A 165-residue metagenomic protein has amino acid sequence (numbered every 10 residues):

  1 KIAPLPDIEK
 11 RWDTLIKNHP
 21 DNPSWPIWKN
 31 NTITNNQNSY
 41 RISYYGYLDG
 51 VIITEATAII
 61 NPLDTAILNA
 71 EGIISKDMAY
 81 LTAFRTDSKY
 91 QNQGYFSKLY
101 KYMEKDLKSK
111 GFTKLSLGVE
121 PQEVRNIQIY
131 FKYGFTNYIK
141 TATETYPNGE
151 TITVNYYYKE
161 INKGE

Functional and structural regions predicted by a protein language model:
K1-N31: Short amphipathic alpha-helix that is part of the acyltransferase structural core
H19-L48, T57, L63: Active-site rim helix/loop that mediates acceptor-substrate recognition in acyltransferases
R41-Y45, E55, A83, S116 (+1 more regions): Short hydrophobic/aromatic beta-strand element in the GNAT-like acyltransferase core that lines or flanks the acyl-donor
D49-V51, E55-A83, Q91, E144-N148: Conserved acyl-donor/pantetheine-binding loop and adjacent beta-alpha core of acyl/acetyltransferases and related
Y90, G94-Y102: Conserved acetyl-CoA pyrophosphate-binding loop and the N-cap/start of the following alpha-helix in GNAT-like
S97, Q122-I139: Conserved active-site alpha-helix within GNAT-family acetyltransferase domains
L107-V119: Conserved GNAT acetyl-CoA-binding A-motif
L117-I127, E144-N148: Conserved beta-strand-loop-alpha-helix junction that forms the acyl-donor binding cleft
